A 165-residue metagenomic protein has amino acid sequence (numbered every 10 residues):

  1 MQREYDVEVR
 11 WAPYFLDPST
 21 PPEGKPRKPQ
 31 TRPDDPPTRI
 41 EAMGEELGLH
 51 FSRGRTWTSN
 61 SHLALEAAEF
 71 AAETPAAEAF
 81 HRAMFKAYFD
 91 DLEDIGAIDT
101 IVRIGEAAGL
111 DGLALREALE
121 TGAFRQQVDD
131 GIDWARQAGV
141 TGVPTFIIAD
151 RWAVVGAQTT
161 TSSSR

Functional and structural regions predicted by a protein language model:
M1-F89: Structural alpha/beta surface segment adjacent to cysteine/selenocysteine redox centers across thiol/disulfide enzymes
M1-V7, W11, E69, E73-R165: C-terminal cap of thioredoxin/glutaredoxin-like
